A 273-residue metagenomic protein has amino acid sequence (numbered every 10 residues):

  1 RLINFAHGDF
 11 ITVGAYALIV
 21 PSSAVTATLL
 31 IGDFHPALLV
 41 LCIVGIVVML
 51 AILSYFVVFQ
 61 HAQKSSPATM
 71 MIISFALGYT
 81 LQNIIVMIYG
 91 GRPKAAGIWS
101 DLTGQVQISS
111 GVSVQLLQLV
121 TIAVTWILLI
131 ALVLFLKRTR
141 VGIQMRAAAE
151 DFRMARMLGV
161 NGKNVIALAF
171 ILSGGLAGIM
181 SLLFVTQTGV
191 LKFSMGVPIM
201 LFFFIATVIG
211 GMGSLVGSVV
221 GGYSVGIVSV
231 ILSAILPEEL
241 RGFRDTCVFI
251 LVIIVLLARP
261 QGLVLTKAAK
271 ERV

Functional and structural regions predicted by a protein language model:
R1-P21, L53, V57-T69, F204-L215: Single transmembrane alpha-helix segments in multi-pass membrane proteins
D9-V13, A62-V86, M195-V208, S224 (+1 more regions): Pore- or pathway-lining transmembrane helices of multi-pass membrane proteins that form conduits for solutes/ions
L30-L77, I84, V220-V225, S229 (+1 more regions): Alpha-helical transmembrane segments within multi-pass membrane transporters and channels
P36-L41, A167-A177, S181, Q187-F249: Transmembrane alpha-helical segments in multi-pass inner-membrane proteins
V48-L53, S74-R92, S110, Q118-L119 (+1 more regions): Mid-bilayer segments of alpha-helical transmembrane spans in multi-pass integral membrane proteins that mediate
I88, P93, E150-M157, N161-N164 (+1 more regions): Cytosolic-side transmembrane-helix boundaries in multi-pass membrane proteins
G91-Q105, G222: Peri-membrane helix termini and adjoining interfacial loops of integral membrane proteins
V112-L191, L215-G221: Helix-loop-helix "hairpin" substructures at the membrane interface of multi-pass membrane proteins
